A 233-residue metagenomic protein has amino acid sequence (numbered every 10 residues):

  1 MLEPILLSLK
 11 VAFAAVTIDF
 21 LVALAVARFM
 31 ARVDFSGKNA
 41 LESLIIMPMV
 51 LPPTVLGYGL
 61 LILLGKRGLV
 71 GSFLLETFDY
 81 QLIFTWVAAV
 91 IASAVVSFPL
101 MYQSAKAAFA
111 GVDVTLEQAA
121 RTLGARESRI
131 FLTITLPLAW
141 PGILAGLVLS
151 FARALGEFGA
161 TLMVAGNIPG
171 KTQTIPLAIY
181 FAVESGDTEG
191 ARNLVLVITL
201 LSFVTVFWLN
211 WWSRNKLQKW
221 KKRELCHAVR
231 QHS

Functional and structural regions predicted by a protein language model:
M1, M163-F203, F207: Interhelical loop and adjacent transmembrane-helix boundary motif in polytopic membrane transport permeases
M1-T17, F29-F35, L74-D79, A182-E189: Periplasmic/extracellular loop-to-transmembrane helix junction in inner-membrane transport proteins
A12, V16-L24, R28, T54 (+8 more regions): Hydrophobic positions within alpha-helical transmembrane segments of bacterial inner-membrane proteins
A14-I45, L60, A108-A110, V114-L116 (+3 more regions): Transmembrane-helix boundary motif in ABC transporter permease subunits
T17, Y102-A105, F109, D113 (+1 more regions): Transmembrane alpha-helices
G37, P99, K106-E117, R121-T122 (+2 more regions): C-terminal transmembrane helix and the adjacent membrane-cytosol boundary/short C-terminal tail of inner/organellar
G57-A94, A165-I168: Membrane-interfacial helix termini and adjacent extracytoplasmic/periplasmic loops of multi-pass transporters
